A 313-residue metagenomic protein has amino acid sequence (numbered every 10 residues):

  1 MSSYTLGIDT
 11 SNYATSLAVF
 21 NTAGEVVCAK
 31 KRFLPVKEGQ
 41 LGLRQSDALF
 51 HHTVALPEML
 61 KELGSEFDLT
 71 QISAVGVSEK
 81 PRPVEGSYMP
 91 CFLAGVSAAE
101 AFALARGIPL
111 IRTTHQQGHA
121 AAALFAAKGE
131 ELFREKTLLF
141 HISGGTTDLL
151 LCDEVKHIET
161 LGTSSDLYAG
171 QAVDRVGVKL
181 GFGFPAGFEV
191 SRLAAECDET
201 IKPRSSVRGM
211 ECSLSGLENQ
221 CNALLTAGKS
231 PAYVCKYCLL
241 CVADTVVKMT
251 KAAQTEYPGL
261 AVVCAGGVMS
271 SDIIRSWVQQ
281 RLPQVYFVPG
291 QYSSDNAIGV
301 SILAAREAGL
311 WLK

Functional and structural regions predicted by a protein language model:
M1-S2, I108, R112-T137, I302-L303: Conserved phosphate-binding catalytic cores of ATP/NTP-utilizing and phosphoryl-transfer enzymes
S3, T10-S11, A18, V27-A29 (+4 more regions): A short helix-loop
S11-F50, H157-T160: Short glycine-rich, Thr/Ser-proximal phosphate-binding strand/loop in the N-terminal lobe of ATP-dependent enzymes
K30-R32, H51-E66, T245-T250: Short, well-ordered amphipathic alpha-helical segments that serve as non-catalytic structural scaffolds within diverse
K61-S97: Short beta-strand-loop/turn "lid" adjacent to the catalytic site in phosphate-handling enzymes
V77-K80, S143-G145, V263-S271: Glycine-rich beta-strand-to-loop/alpha-helix junction loops that act as flexible
H119-A123, V288-K313: Glycine-rich phosphate-binding/hydrolytic loop that grips phosphoryl groups
S191-V262, V268-Y286, A305-K313: A contiguous, well-structured pocket-lining segment that forms one wall/lid of small-molecule binding clefts in soluble
